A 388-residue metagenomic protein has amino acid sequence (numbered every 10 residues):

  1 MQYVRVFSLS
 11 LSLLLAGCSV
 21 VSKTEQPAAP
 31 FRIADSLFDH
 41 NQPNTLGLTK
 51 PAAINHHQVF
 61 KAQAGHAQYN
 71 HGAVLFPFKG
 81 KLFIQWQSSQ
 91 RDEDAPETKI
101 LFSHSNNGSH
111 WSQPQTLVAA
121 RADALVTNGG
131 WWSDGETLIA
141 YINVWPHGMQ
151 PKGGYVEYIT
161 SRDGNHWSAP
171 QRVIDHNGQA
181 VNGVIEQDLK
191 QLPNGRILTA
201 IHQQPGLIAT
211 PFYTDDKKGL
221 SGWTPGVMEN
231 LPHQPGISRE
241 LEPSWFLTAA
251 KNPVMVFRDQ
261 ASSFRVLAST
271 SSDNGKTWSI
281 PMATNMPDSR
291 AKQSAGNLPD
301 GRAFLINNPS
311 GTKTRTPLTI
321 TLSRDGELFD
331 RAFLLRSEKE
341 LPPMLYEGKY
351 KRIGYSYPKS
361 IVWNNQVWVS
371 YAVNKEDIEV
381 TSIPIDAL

Functional and structural regions predicted by a protein language model:
M1-S8: Bacterial N-terminal signal peptides that target proteins for export
S8-A16: Bacterial N-terminal signal peptides
C18-Q68, F76-A124, S133-E186, K190-R290 (+3 more regions): Beta-rich carbohydrate-recognition and catalytic domains
N128-G129: Charged, often glycine-rich, active-site loop that binds/positions anionic groups
